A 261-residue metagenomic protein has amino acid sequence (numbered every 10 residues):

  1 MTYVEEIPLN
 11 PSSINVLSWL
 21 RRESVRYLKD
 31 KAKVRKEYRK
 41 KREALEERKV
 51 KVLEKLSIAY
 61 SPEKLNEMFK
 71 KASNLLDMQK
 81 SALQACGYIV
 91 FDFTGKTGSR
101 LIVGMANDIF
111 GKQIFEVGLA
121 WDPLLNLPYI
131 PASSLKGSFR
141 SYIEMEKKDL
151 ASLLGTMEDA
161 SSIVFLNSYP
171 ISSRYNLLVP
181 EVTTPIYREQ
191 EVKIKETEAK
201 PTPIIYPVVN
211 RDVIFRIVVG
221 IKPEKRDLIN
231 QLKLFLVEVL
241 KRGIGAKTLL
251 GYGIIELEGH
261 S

Functional and structural regions predicted by a protein language model:
M1-S261: Basic, Gly/Ser/Thr-rich N-terminal segments that form RNA-phosphate-binding interfaces in CRISPR RAMP
